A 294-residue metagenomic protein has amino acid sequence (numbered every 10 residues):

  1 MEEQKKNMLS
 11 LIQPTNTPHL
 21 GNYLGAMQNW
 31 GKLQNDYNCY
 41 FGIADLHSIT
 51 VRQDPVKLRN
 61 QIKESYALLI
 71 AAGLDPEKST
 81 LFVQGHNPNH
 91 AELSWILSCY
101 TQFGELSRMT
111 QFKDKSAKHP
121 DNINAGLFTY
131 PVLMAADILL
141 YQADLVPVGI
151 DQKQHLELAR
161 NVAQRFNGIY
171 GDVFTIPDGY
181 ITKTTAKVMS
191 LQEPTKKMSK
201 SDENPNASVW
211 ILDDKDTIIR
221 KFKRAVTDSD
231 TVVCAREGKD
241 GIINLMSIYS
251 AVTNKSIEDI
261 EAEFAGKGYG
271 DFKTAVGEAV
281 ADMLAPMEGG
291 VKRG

Functional and structural regions predicted by a protein language model:
E2-A136, A279: N-terminal Rossmann-like or analogous alpha/beta NTP/dinucleotide-binding catalytic cores that position adenine
I12-P14, D45-H47, D144-L145, D202 (+1 more regions): Short, histidine-centered active-site or binding-site loop motifs used for metal coordination, general acid-base
L20-N22, Q154, R160-G294: Conserved nucleotide- and phosphate/pyrophosphate-binding catalytic cores in adenylate/nucleotidyl-handling enzymes
G42-D45, Q142, T184: A secondary-structure boundary/capping signal
L46, A135-L139, P194, A251-N254: Short connector loops/turns at beta-strand edges and beta->alpha or beta->beta junctions
L69, L97, D151, T195 (+1 more regions): Divalent metal-coordination and catalytic microenvironments
F103-S107, L140-P147, S250-I260, P286: Short helix-capping/linker segments at secondary-structure and domain boundaries
Q111-F166, Y170, S190: Internal, conserved structured core segments that host functional sites
